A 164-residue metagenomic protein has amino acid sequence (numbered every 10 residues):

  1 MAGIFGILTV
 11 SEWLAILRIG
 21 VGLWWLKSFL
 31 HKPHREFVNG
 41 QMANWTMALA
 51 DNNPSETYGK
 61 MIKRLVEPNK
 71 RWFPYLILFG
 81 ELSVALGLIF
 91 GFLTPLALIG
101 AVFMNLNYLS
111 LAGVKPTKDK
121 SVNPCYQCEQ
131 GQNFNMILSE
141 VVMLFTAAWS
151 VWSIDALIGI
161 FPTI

Functional and structural regions predicted by a protein language model:
M1-G80, F90-I164: Extended, low-polarity transmembrane helix blocks
S83-G87: Transmembrane-helix motifs of polytopic, lipid-linked glycan transferases
